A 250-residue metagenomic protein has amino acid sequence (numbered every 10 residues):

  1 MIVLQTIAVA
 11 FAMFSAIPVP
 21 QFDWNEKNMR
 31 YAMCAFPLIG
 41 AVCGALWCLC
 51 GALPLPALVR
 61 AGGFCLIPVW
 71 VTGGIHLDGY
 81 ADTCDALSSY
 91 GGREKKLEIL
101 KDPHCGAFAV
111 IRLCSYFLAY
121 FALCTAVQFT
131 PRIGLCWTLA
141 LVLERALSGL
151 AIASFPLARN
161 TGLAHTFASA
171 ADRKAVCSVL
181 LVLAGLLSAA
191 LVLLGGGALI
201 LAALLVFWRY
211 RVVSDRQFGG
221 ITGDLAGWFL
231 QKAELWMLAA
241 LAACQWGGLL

Functional and structural regions predicted by a protein language model:
M1-W24: Membrane-proximal soluble regions of multi-pass membrane proteins
V9-A12, E26-G51, H165-S169: N-terminal beta-alpha supersecondary unit
P18-W24, I75, K95, G149-R159 (+1 more regions): C-terminal ends of transmembrane helices
M29-W47, A86-R132, C136-W137, K174-S188 (+2 more regions): Multi-pass membrane catalytic core of lipid/isoprenoid biosynthesis enzymes
C34-C84, G134-L139, G195-R216: Membrane-embedded alpha-helical segments that form the functional core of polytopic membrane enzymes, especially those
I67-C105, V212-A233: Acidic (Asp/Glu-rich) catalytic motifs at the cytosolic membrane interface
A146-L180, Q217-T222: Solvent-exposed interhelical
V176-W208: Hydrophobic core of alpha-helical transmembrane segments in multi-pass integral membrane proteins
